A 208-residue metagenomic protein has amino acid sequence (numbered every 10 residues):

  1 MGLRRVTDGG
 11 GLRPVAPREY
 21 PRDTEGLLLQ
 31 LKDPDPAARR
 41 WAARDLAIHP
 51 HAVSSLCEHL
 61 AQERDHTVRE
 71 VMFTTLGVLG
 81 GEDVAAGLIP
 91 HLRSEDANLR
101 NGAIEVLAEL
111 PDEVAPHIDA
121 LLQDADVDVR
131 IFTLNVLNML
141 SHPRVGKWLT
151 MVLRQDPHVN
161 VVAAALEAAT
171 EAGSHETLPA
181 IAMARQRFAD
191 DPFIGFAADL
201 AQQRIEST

Functional and structural regions predicted by a protein language model:
G2-E19, L29, P36-H51, E58-H59 (+7 more regions): Structural detector for internal amphipathic alpha-helices that build alpha-solenoid repeat scaffolds
D23-K32, L88, A184-R185: General secondary-structure propensity
P34-D35, R64-D65, E95-D96, A125-D126 (+2 more regions): Short inter-helical turns and helix N-cap capping residues of alpha-solenoid HEAT/ARM repeat scaffolds
L56, E63, A184-R185: Charge-dense, low-complexity polyampholytic segments
P179-D190: TPR/TPR-like (Sel1-like) alpha-helical repeat modules
